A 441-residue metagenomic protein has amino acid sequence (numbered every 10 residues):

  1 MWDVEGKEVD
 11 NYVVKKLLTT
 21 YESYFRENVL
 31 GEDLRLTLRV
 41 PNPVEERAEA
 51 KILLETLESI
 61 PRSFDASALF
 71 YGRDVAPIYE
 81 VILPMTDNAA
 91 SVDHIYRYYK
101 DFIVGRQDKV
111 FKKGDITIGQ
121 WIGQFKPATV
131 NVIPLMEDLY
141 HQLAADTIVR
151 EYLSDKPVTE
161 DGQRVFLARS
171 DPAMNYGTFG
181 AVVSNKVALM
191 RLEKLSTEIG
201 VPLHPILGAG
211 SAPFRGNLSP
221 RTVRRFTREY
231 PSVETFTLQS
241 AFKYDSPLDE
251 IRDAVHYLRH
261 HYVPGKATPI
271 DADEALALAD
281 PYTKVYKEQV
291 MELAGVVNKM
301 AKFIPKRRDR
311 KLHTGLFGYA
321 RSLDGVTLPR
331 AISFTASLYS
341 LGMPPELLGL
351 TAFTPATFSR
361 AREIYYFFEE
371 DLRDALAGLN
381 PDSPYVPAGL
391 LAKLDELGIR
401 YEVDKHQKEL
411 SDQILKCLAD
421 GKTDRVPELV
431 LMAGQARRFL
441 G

Functional and structural regions predicted by a protein language model:
M1-V4, V13-E22, E32, E234-T235 (+1 more regions): Acidic, glycine-enriched catalytic cores built around paired aspartates
W2-L83, D87-S91, Y98: Structured, charged N-terminal subsegments at the starts of enzyme catalytic cores and at intra-chain domain/subunit
D10-E22, I52-A66, V92-D108, A145-Y152 (+4 more regions): Well-ordered, non-membrane alpha-helical segments in soluble/globular domains
D33-N42, F70-N88, V110-E137, V158-T178 (+2 more regions): Core alpha/beta catalytic barrel or barrel-like domain that forms the active/cofactor pocket in diverse metabolic
L53-T56, D74, P127, D138 (+4 more regions): Active-site-proximal structural scaffolding
I103, I199-P202, G342: Glycine-centered loop/turn motif at secondary-structure junctions
L139-Q142, D146, R150-R228, S240-L293: A cross-taxonomic marker for long C-terminal extensions/tails that follow the last structured domain
